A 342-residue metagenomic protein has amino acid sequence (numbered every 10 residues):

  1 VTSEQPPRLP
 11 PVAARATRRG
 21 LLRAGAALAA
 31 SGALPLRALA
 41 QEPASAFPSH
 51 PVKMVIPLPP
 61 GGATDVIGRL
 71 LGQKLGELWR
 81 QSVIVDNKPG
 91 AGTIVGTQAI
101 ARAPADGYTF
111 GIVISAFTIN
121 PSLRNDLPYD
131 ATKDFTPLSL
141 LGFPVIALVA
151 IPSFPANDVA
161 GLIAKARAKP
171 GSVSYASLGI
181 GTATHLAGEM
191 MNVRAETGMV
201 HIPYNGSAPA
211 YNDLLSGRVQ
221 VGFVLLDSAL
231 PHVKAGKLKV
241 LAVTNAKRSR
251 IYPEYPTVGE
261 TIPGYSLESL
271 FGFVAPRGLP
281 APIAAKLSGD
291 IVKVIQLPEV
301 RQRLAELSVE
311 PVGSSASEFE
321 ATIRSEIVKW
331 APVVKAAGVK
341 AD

Functional and structural regions predicted by a protein language model:
V1-G20, A24-G32: N-terminal secretory signal peptides
A40-K133, S172, T197-Q220, G313 (+1 more regions): N-terminal (or domain-start) structured segment
F47-P51, K234, A281-D342: An extracytoplasmic/periplasmic, membrane-proximal ligand-sensing/linker region
R102-Y108, S122-P209, V258, L270-R303: Hinge/capping helix and adjacent helix->loop/strand transition within the periplasmic-binding protein
F117-D126, N192-R194, V221-P253: A ligand-binding cleft/hinge motif common to bilobed small-molecule-binding domains
